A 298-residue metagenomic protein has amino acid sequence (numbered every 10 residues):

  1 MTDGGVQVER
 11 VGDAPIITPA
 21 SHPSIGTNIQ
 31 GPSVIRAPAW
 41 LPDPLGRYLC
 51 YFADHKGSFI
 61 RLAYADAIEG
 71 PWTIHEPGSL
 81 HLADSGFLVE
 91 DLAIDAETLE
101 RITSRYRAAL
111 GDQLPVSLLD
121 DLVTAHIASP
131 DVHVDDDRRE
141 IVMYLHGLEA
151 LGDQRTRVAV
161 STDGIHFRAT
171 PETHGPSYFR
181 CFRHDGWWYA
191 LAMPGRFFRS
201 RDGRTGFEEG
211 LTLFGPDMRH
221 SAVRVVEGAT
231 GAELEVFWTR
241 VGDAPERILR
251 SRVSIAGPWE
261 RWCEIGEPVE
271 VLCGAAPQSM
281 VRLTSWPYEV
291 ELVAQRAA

Functional and structural regions predicted by a protein language model:
M1-A298: Carbohydrate-active catalytic/glycan-binding domains of CAZyme proteins, especially the secreted or lumenal ectodomains
